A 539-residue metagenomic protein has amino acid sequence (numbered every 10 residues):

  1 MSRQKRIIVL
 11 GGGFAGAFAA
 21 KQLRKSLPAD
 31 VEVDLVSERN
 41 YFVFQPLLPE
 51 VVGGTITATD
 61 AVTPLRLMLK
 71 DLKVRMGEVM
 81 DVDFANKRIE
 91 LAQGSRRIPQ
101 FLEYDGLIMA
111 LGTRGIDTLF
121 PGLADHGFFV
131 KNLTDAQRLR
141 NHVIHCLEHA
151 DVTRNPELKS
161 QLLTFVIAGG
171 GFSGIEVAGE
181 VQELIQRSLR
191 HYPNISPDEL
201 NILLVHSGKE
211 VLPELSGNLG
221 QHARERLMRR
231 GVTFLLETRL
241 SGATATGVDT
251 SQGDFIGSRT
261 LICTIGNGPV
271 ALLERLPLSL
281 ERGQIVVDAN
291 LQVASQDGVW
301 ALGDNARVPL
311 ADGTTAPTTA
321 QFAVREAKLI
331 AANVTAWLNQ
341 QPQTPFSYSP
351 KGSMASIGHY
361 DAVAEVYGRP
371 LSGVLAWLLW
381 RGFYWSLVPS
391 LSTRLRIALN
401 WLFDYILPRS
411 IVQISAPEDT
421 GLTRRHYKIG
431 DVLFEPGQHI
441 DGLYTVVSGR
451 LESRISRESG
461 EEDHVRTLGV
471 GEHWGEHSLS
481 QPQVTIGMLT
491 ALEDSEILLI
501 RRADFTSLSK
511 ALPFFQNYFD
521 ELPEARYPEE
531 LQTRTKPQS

Functional and structural regions predicted by a protein language model:
M1-D81, F165, I175-L215: Beta1-alpha1 glycine-rich phosphate/pyrophosphate-binding loop at the start of Rossmann-like nucleotide-binding domains
S2-Q4, K73-T164, I262: FAD-binding core/adjacent interface of flavoenzyme oxidoreductases
L72-I89, Q182-A289, S295, Q343: A Rossmann-like FAD-binding core segment of flavoenzymes
H126-N155, T246-D249, F255-A323: FAD-site-proximal beta/loop scaffold in flavoenzymes
K159-L215, H222, T233-L235, P317-S356: Rossmann-like dinucleotide-binding core of oxidoreductases
W300, I411-S478, T485-G487, E524: Regulatory nucleotide-sensing modules
F322, A332-A416, T506: C-terminal, flexible cofactor-proximal segment of oxidoreductases
T485-G487, A503-S539: A small-molecule sensor/coupling module
